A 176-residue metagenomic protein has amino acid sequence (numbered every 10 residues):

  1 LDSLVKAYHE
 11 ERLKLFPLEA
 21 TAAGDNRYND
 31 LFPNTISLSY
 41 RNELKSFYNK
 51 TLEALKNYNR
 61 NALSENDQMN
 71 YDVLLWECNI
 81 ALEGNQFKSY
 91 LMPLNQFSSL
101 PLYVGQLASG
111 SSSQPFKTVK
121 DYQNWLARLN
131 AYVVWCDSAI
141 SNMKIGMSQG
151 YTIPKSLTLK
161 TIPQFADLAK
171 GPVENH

Functional and structural regions predicted by a protein language model:
L1-H176: N-terminal maturation segment of proteins
